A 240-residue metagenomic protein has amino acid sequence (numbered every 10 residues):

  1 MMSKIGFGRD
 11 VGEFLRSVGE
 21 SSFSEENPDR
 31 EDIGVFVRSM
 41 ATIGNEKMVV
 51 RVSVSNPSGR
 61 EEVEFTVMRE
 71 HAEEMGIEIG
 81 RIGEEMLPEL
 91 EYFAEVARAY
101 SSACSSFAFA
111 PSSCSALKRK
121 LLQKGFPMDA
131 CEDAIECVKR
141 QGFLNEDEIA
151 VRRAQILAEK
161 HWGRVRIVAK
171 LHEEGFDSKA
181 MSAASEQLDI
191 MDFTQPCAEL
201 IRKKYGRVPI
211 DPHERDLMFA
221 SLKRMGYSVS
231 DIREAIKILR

Functional and structural regions predicted by a protein language model:
M2-R240: An alpha-helical, amphipathic repeat domain used for nucleic-acid recognition, typified by the mTERF helical solenoid
